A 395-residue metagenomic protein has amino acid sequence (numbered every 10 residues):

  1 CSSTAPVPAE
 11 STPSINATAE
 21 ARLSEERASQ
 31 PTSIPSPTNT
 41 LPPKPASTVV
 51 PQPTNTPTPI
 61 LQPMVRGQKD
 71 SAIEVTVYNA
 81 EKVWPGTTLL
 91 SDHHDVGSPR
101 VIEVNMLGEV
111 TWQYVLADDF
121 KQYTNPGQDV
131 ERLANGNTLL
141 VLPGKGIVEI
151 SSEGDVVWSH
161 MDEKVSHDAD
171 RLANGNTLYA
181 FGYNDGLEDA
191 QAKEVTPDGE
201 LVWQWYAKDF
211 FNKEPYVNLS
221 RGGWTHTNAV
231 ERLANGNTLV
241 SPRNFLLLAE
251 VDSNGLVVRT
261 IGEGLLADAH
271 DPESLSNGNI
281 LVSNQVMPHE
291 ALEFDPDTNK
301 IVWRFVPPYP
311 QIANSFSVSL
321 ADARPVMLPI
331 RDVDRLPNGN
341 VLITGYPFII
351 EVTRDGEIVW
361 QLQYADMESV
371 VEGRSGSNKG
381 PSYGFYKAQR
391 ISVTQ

Functional and structural regions predicted by a protein language model:
C1-E81, P85-T88, T111, S151 (+1 more regions): Intrinsically disordered, low-complexity Ser/Thr/Pro-rich tracts
P57-Q395: Histidine-/acidic-rich catalytic cores in large beta-rich domains
